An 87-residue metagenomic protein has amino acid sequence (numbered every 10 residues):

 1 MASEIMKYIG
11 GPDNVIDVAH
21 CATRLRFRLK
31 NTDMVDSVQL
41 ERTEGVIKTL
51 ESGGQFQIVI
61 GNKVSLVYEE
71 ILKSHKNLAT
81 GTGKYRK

Functional and structural regions predicted by a protein language model:
M1-K87: Structured cytosolic domains appended to multi-pass membrane proteins
